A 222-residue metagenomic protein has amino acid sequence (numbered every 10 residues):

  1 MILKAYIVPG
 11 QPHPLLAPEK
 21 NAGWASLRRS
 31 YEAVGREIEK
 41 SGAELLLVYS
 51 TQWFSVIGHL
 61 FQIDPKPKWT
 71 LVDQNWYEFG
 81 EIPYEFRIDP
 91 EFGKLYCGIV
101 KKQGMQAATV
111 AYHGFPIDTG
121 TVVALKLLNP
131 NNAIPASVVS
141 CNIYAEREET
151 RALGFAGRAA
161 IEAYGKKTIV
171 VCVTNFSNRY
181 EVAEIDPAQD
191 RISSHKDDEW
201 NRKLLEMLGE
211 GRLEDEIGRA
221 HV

Functional and structural regions predicted by a protein language model:
M1-E44, S55-F155, A183-R219: Flexible, D/E/H-enriched segments
Y6, E44-S50, V139, K166-F176: Beta-strand elements within well-structured catalytic alpha/beta cores of enzymes that handle phosphate/sulfate esters
F155-Y164, T168: Non-transmembrane, aqueous-exposed alpha-helical and coiled segments at domain scale
R179-Y180: Short, solvent-exposed loop/turn segments at secondary-structure junctions
